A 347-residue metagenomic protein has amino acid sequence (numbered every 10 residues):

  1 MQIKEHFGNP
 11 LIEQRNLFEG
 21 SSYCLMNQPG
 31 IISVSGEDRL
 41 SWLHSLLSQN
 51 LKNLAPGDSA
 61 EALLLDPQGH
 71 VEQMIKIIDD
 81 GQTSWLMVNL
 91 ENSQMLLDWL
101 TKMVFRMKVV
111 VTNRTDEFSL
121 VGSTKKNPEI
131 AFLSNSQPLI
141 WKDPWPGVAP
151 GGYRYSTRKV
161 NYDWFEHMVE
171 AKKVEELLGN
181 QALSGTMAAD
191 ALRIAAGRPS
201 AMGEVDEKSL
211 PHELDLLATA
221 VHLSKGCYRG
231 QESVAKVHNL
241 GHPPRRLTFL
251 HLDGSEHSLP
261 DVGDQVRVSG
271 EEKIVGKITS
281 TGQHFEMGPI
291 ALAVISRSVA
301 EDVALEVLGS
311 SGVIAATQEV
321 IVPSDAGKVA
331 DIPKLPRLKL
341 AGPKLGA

Functional and structural regions predicted by a protein language model:
M1-E61, L65, G69-E72, G346-A347: Acidic, proline/glycine-enriched N-terminal capping motif
P10-E19, A60-M74, V104-M107, W145-Y155 (+1 more regions): Short amphipathic beta-strand starts and helix->beta connectors
S22-C24, G30-I31, K76-P199: Acidic, low-complexity central loop/insert segments
G36, L86, T124, G230 (+2 more regions): Residue-level signal for inorganic ion chemistry
H44-K52, D98-R106, N239, E271 (+1 more regions): Short, intrinsically disordered, mixed-charge
S119-L139, A196-K208, G327-A347: Short, low-order "capping/linker" segments at domain edges
V160, E166-H251: Anionic-ligand-binding alpha/beta catalytic cores of soluble enzymes and soluble regulatory domains that recognize
L217-V221, Q231, A235-A347: Glycine-rich, small/acidic residue-mixed loop/short-helix segments
